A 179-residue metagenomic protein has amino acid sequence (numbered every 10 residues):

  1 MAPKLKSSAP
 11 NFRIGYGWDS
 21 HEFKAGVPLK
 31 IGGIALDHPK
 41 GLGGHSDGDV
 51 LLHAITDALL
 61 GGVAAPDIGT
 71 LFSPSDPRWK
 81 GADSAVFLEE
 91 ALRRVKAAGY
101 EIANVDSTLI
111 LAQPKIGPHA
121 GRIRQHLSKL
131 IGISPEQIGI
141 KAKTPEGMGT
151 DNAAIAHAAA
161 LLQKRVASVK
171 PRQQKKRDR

Functional and structural regions predicted by a protein language model:
A2-R122, H126, L130-I131, P145: RNase III-family endoribonuclease catalytic core
L5-S7, P171-R177: Cationic, low-complexity basic patches in intrinsically disordered or flexible, solvent-exposed regions
G33-A35, A142, A160-L162: Short, structured patches in soluble enzyme cores that scaffold and shape functional sites
L52, K164-V166, R177-R179: Small-residue (G/A/S/T)-rich helix-start motifs and N-terminal tracts that mark the onset
S107, G139-I140: Hydrophobic/anchoring residues in structured secondary elements
S134-Q137: Short acidic capping loops at alpha-helix termini that bridge into adjacent secondary structure
I140-A142, N152: Pyridoxal 5′-phosphate
M148-V169: C-terminal edge-of-domain segments
